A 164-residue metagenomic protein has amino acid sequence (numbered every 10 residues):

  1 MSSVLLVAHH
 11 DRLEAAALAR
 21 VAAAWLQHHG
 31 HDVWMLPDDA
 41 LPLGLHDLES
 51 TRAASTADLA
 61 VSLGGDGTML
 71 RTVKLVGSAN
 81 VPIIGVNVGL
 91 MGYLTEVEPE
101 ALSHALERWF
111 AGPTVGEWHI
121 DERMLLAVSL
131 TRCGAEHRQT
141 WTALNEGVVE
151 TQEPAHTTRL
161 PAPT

Functional and structural regions predicted by a protein language model:
M1-L63, T68-S78, G112-G116: N-terminal glycine-/serine-/threonine-rich phosphate-binding loop
V7, S62-G64, G85-V86, S129 (+1 more regions): Short beta-strand segments
V21-A22, G44-L45, G89-M91, R138-T140: A broad, low-specificity signal for short, low-complexity segments enriched in glycine/proline and polar/charged
A23-Q27, A53-A54, N80-P82, L102-A105 (+2 more regions): Short, low-complexity, polar/charged sequence segments that are solvent-exposed and flexible
D32-P37, G85, D121, T142: General beta-strand structural signal in soluble alpha/beta enzymes
L43-L48, V73-V81, A101-H104, L130-A135: Noncatalytic linker/hinge segments flanking ATPase motor cores
A79-E96: Short, acidic/small-residue loops that bind anionic groups at enzyme active sites
M91-T164: Catalytic core of DAGKc-family lipid kinases
